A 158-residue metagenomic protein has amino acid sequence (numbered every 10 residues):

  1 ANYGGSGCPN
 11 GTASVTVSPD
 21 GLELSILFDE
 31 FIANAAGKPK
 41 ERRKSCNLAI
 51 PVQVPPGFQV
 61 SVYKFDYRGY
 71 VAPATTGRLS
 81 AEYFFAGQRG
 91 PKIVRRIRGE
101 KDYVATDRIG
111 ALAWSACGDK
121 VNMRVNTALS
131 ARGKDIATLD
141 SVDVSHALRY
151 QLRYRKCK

Functional and structural regions predicted by a protein language model:
A1-G37: N-terminal leader/pro-regions and domain N-caps
S25-L27, E100-T138: Cysteine-clustered segments with highest specificity for TGF-beta superfamily mature ligands
D29-F31, P51-P55, Y70-A72, F84-A86 (+1 more regions): Solvent-exposed residues in well-ordered beta-strands and their adjoining turns, especially edge/terminal strands
A35-R43, V52-S61: Short, solvent-exposed beta-strand/turn "edge" segments of beta-rich domains on protein surfaces
A49-Q59, L112-G118, L152-K158: Extracellular and analogous surface-interaction loops
P51, K92-R95, M123-T127: Long, contiguous binding/interaction regions
Y63-A111: An exposed acidic His-Trp-rich patch
A131-K158: Proprotein-processing/basic-patch segments
